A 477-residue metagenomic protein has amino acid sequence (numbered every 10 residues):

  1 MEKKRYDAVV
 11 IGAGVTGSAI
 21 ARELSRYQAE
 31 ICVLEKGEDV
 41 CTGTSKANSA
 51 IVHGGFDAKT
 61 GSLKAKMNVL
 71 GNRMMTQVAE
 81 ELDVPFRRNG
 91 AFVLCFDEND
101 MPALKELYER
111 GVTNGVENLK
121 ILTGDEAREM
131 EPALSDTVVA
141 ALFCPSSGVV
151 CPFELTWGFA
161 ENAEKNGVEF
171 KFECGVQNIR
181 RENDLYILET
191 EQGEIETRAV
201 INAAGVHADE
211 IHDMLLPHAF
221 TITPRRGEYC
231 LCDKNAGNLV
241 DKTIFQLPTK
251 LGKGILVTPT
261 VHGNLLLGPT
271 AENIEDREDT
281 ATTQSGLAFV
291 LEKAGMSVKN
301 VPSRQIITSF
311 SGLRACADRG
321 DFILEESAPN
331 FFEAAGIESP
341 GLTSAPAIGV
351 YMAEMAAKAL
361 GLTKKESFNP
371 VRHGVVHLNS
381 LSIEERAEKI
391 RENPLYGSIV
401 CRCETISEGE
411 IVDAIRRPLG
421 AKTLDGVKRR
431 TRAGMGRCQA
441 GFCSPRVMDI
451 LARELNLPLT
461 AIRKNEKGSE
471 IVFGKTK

Functional and structural regions predicted by a protein language model:
Y6-V33: N-terminal Rossmann-like FAD-binding beta1-loop-alpha1 element of flavoenzymes
A19, I179-D184, L188-G268, E272-A281 (+2 more regions): Flavin-dependent oxidoreductases
S25-A47: Glycine-rich FAD pyrophosphate-binding loop
A50-M130, G254-I255: Dinucleotide-binding Rossmann-like beta1-alpha1 core, especially the glycine-rich loop that anchors the ADP
T60, K64-V69, L94-A103, L142-E161 (+3 more regions): Short beta-strand to alpha-helix junction loop
L142-A199: Helical element adjacent to the flavin cofactor pocket in flavoenzyme catalytic cores
P152, G158, G252, V261-H262 (+3 more regions): C-terminal catalytic lobe of FAD-dependent flavoproteins
S398-I411, R429-D449: Local cysteine-cluster metal-coordination motifs and their immediate loop/turn environment, predominantly Fe-S cluster
